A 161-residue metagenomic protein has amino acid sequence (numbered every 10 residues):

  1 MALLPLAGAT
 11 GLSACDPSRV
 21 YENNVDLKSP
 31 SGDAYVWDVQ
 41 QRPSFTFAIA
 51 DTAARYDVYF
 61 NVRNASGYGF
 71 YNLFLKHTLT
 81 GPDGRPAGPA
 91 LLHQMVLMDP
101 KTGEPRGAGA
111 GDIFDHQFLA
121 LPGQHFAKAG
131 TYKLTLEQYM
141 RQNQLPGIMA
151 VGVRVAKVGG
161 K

Functional and structural regions predicted by a protein language model:
G11-A14: C-terminal motif of bacterial Sec signal peptides marking the signal peptidase cleavage site
D16-R19: Bacterial signal peptide processing site
N23-S44: Post-signal peptide N-terminal segment of mature Sec-exported envelope proteins
Q41, H93-M98, P105-L121: A beta-strand/beta-hairpin structural motif
A53-Y56, F118-A120, Q124-Q138: Short tyrosine-centred short linear motifs in exposed loops/low-complexity segments
N61-R63, L136-Q142: Short beta-strand-plus-loop segments that form exposed binding edges in beta-rich domains
G69-L75, G147-M149: Short coil-to-beta strand junction motifs in C2/discoidin
R141-V153: Edge beta-strands of jelly-roll/beta-sandwich modules across compartments, strongly enriched in secreted/luminal
